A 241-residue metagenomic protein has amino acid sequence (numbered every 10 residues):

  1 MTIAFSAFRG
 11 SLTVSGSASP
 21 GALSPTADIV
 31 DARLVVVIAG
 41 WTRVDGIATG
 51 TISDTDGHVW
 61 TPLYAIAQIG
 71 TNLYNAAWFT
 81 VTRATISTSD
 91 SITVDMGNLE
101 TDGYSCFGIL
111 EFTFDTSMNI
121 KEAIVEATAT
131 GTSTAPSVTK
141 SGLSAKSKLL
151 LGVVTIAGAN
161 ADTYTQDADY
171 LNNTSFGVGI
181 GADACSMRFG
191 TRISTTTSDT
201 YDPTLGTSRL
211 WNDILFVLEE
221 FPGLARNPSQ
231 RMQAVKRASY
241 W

Functional and structural regions predicted by a protein language model:
M1-W241: Primarily extracytoplasmic/secreted proteins and surface-exposed domains characterized by disulfide-bonded cysteine
